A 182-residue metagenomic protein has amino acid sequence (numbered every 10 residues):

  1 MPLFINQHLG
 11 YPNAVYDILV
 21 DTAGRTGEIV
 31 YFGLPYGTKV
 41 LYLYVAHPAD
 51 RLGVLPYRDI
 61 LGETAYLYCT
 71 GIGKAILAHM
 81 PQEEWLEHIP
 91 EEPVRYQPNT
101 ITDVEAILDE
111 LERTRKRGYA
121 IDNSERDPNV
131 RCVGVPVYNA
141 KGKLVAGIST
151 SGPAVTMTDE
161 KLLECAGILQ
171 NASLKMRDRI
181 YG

Functional and structural regions predicted by a protein language model:
P2-L9, P93, G152, T156 (+1 more regions): Short amphipathic alpha-helical interaction patches enriched in hydrophobic/aromatic residues with interspersed Lys/Arg
L3-I89: Amphipathic alpha-helical effector-binding/dimerization core of metabolite-sensing transcriptional regulators
A14-D17, D21, E164-K175: Long, highly charged amphipathic alpha-helices
D21, R25, D109-R113, K175 (+1 more regions): Solvent-exposed, charged/polar functional surfaces in cytosolic regulatory/catalytic domains
G27, P81, K116-A120, L174 (+1 more regions): Generic structural signal for secondary-structure transition and capping sites
E84-E92, Q170-G182: Cysteine/selenocysteine-centered motifs that mediate thiol-based redox chemistry or coordinate metal-sulfur cofactors
P98-A172: Extended hydrophobic
